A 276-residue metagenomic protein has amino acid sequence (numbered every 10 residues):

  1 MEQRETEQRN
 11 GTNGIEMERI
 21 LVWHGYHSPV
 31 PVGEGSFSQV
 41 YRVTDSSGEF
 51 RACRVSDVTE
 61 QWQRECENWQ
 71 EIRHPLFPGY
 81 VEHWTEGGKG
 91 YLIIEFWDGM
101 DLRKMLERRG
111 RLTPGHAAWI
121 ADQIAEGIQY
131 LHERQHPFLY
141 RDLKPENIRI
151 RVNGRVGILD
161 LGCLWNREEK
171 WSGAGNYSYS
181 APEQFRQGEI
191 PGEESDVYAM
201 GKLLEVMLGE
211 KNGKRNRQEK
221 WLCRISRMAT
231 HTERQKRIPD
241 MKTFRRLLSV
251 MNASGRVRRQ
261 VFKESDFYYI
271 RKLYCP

Functional and structural regions predicted by a protein language model:
E34-Q61: ATP-binding glycine-rich loop module of kinase domains
T59-E71: AlphaC helix of the eukaryotic protein kinase fold
G79-G90: Short beta-strand micro-motifs within the conserved protein kinase catalytic domain, predominantly in the N-lobe
L102-L112: AlphaC helix of the protein kinase catalytic domain
I120-A121: Activation segment signature within eukaryotic-like protein kinase domains
H132-I150: Catalytic-loop of the protein kinase fold
D196: Conserved catalytic-loop aspartate of Hanks-type protein kinases
R256-P276: Regulatory extensions appended to serine/threonine kinase catalytic cores
